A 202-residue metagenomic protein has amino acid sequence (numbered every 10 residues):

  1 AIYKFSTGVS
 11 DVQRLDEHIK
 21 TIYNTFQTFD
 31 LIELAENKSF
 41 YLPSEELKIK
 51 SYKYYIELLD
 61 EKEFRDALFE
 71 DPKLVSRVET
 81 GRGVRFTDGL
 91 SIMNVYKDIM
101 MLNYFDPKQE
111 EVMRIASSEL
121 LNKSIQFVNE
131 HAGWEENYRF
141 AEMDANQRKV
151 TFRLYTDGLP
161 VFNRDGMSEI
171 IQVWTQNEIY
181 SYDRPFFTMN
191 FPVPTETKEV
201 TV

Functional and structural regions predicted by a protein language model:
A1, E57, E61-D98, L102-N103 (+1 more regions): Exposed beta-strand-loop-beta-strand "reactive/processing" segments of non-cytosolic proteins
A1-S118, F127: Preferential activation on post-signal-peptide N-terminal prodomains/segments of secreted or lumenal proteins
D11, D60, G158, T201-V202: Helix N-terminus capping/helix-initiation residues
I99-D144, N177-V202: Long, charged/polar, surface-exposed segments that mediate recognition or autoinhibition
